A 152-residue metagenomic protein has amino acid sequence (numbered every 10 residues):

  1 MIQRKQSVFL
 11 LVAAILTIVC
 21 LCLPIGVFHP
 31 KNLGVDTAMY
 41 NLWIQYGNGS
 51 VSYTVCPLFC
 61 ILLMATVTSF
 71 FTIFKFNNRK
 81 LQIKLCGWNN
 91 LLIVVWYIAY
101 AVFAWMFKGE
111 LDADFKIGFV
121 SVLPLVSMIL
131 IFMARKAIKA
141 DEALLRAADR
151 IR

Functional and structural regions predicted by a protein language model:
Q3-L10, N48-F59, R79-G87, E110-S121: Membrane-water interface of alpha-helical transmembrane segments
R4-V27: N-terminal signal-anchor transmembrane alpha helix
I25-L33, F74-L81, W105-D112, K136-A143: Transmembrane helix-loop junctions in multipass membrane proteins, especially transporters and channels
L33-S50: Perimembrane loop-to-helix junctions flanking transmembrane segments
C56-F71: Hydrophobic alpha-helical transmembrane segments
F70-V94: Cytoplasmic juxtamembrane regions at transmembrane-helix boundaries
A101-R152: Alpha-helical transmembrane segments of multi-pass integral membrane proteins, characterized by long hydrophobic
